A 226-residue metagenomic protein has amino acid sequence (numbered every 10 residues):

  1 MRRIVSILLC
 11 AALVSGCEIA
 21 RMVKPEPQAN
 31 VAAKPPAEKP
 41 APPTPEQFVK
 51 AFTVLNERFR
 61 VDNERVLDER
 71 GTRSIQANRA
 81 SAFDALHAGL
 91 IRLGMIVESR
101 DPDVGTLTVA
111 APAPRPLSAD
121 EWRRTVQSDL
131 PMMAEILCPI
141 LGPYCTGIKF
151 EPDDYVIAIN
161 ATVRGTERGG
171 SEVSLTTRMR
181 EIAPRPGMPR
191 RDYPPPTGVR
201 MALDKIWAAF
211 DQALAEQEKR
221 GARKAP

Functional and structural regions predicted by a protein language model:
R2-I7: Sec-dependent signal peptide recognition, specifically the positively charged N-region followed immediately by
C10-A11: Short, linear, compositionally biased motifs with a strong N-terminal bias
V14-G16: C-terminal motif of bacterial Sec signal peptides marking the signal peptidase cleavage site
E18-P226: Ser/Thr-rich, low-complexity intrinsically disordered terminal regions
